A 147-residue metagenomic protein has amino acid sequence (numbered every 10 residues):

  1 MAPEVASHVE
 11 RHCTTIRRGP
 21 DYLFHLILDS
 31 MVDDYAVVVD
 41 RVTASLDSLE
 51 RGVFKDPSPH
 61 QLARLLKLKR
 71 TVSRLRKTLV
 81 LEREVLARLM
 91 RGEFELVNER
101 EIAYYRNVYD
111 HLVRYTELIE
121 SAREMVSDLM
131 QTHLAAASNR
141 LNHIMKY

Functional and structural regions predicted by a protein language model:
M1-R100, Y104-S121, S127: Peripheral, non-transmembrane regulatory/ligand-interaction domains of membrane transport proteins
V113, I119-Y147: Membrane-interface, cytosolic juxtamembrane amphipathic helix immediately N-terminal to a transmembrane helix, enriched
